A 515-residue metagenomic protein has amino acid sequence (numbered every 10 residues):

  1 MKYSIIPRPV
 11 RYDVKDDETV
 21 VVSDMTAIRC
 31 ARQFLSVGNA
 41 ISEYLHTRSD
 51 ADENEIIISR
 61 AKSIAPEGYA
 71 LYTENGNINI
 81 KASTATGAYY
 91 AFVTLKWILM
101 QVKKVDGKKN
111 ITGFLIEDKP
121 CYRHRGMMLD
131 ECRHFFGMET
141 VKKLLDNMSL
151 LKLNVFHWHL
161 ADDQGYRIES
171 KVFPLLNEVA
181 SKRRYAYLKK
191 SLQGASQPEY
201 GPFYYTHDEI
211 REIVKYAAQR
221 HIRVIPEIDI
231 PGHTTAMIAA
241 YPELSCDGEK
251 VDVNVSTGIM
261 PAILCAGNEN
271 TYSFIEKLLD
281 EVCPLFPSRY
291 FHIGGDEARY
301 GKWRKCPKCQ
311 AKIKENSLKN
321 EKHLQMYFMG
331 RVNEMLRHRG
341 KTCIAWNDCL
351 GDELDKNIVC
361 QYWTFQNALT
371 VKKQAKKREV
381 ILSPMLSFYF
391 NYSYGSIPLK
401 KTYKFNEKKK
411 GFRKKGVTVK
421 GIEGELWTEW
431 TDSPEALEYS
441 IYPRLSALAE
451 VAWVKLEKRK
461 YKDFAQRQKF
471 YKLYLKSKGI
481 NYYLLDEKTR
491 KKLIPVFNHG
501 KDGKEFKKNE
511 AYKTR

Functional and structural regions predicted by a protein language model:
M1-R123, C343-L350, L354, F470-K478 (+1 more regions): Acidic, contiguous N-terminal accessory segments
R8, S63-S273, K277-Y290, C306 (+4 more regions): Feature activates predominantly on carbohydrate-active enzymes
M25-I28, G126-D130, I259-L264, I313-K319 (+3 more regions): Glycine- and acidic
T47, L153, R220-I222, K341 (+1 more regions): Short glycine/serine/threonine/alanine-rich loop segments
R125-L129, F156-W158, V224-I228, F291-I293 (+4 more regions): Hydrophobic faces of well-ordered beta-strands that scaffold small-molecule active sites in alpha/beta enzyme cores
C132, A161-G165, D229-H233, D296-A298 (+4 more regions): Active-site beta-loop-alpha junctions enriched in small/polar residues
M237-E243, D252-I358, T364-Q374: Active-site neighborhood of glycoside hydrolase catalytic domains
C343-D348, E353-I358, T364-R515: Flexible, acidic glycine-rich loops studded with aromatic residues
